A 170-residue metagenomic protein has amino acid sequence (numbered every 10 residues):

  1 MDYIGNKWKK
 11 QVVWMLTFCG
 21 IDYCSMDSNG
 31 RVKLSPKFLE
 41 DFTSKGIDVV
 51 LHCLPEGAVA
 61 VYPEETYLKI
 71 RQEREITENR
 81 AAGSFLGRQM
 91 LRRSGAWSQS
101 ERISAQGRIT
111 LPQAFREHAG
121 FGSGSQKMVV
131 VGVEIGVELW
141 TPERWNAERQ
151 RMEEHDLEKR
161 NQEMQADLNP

Functional and structural regions predicted by a protein language model:
M1-C24, S28-N29, K37-Q106, A114-P170: Flexible "stalk/tail and boundary" regions
